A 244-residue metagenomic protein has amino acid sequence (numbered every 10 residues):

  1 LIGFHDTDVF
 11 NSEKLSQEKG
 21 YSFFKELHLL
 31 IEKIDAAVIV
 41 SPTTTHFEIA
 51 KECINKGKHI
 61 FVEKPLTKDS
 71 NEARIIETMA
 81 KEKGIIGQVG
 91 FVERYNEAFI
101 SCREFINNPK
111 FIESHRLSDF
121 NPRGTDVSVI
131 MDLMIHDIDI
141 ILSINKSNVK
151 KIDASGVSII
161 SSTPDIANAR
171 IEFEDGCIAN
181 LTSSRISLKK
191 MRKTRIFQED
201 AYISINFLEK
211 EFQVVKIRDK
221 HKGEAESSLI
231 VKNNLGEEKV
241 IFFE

Functional and structural regions predicted by a protein language model:
L1-E18, I141: N-terminal Rossmann-like dinucleotide-binding module
K19-E77: Beta-loop-alpha module in the N-terminal Rossmann-like domain of NAD(P)-dependent dehydrogenases, especially those
Y21, K56-K58, E82-I86, C177: A short helix->loop->beta-strand "cap" motif at the edges of active sites that frequently abuts
K25, V62, G87-V89, I205: Hydrophobic residues in well-ordered beta-strands that form the structural core
T67-G124: A contiguous active-site-proximal alpha/beta segment in oxidoreductase catalytic domains
G90-E97, F120-V149: Mid-domain beta-loop-alpha active-site segment that forms a flexible, acidic cofactor/metal-binding surface
V92, D200-E244: C-terminal glycine/acidic-rich active-site capping loop/insertion
I138-E211: Contiguous beta-strand/loop segments that form the cofactor/metal-binding neighborhood of enzyme cores
